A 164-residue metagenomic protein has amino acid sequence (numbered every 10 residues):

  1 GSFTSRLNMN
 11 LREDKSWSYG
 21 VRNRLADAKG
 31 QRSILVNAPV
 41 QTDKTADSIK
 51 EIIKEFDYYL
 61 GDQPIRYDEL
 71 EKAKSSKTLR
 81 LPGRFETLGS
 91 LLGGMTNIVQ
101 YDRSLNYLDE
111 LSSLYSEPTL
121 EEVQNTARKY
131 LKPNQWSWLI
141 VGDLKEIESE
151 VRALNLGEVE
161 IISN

Functional and structural regions predicted by a protein language model:
G1-T4: His/Glu-based metal-binding/catalytic segments typifying zinc-dependent metallopeptidases
L7, S48, I147-V151: Hydrophobic side chains in well-ordered alpha-helices
N8-G61, Y67-P118, R128, P133-V141: M16 family metallopeptidases and their MPP-like homologs
L120-E121, N125-N164: Proteolytic maturation boundary segments
